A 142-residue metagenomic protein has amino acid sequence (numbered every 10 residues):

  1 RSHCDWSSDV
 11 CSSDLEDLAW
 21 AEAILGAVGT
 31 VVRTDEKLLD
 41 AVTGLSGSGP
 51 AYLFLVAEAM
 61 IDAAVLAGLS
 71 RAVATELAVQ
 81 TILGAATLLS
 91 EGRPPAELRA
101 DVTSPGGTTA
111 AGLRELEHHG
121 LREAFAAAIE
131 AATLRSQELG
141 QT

Functional and structural regions predicted by a protein language model:
R1-V10: Single conserved hydrophobic/aromatic residue that forms the stacking wall/gate of nucleotide- or nucleobase-binding
S13-K37, A110-E123: A charged, well-structured terminal subsegment
E16, W20-I24, T30-R33, A59-I61 (+2 more regions): Catalytic phosphate-donor-binding core of small-molecule kinases
A27-A51, S70, R93-A96, L113 (+1 more regions): Conserved Rossmann-fold dehydrogenase catalytic segment
L39-A41, A51-A64, A78-V79: Active-site pocket-lining segment
T43, E58-V65, A86, R99 (+1 more regions): Amphipathic alpha-helical segments within well-ordered protein domains
E76-T142: NAD(P)-dependent Rossmann-like dehydrogenase/reductase catalytic/cofactor-binding core
